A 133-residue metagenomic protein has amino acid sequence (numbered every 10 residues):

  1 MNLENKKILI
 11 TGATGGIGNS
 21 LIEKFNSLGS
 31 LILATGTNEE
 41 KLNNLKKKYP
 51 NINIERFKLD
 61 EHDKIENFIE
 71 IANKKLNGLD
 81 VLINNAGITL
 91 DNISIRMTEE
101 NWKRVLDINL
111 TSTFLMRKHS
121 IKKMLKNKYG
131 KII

Functional and structural regions predicted by a protein language model:
K6, G78-L79, M124-I133: Active-site loop of short-chain dehydrogenase/reductase
T14-G15: Conserved glycine-rich cofactor-binding loop
L28-N43: Conserved glycine-rich Rossmann-like NAD(P)H-binding loop of the short-chain dehydrogenase/reductase
Y49-D63: Rossmann-fold cofactor-recognition segment
N85-L90: Conserved NAD(P)H cofactor-binding loop of Rossmann-fold oxidoreductase domains
I93-S94, N101-L106: Substrate-binding pocket helix/loop in short-chain dehydrogenase/reductase
R117-K118: A short, exposed helix-loop element centered on a Lys and neighboring polar residues
